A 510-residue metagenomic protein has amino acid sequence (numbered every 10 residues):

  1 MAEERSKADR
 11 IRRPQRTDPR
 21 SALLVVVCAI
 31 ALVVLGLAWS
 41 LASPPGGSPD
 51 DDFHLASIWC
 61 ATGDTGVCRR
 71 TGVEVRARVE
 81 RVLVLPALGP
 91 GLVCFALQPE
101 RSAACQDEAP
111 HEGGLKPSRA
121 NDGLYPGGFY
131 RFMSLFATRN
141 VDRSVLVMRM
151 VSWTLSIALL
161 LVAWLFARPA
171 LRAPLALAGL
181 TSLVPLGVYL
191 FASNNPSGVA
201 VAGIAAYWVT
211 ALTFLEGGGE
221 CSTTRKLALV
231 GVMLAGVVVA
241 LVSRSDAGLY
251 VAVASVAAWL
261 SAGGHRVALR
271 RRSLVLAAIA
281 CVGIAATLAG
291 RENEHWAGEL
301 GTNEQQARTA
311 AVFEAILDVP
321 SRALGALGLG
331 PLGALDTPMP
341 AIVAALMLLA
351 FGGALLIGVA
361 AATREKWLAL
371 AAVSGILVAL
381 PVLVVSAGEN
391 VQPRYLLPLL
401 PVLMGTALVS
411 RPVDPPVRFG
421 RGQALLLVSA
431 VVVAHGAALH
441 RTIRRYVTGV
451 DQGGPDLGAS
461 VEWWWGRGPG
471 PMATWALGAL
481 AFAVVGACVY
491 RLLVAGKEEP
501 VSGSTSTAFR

Functional and structural regions predicted by a protein language model:
M1-L37, R272-I279, L425-V428, A481-R510: Start-transfer (signal-anchor) and selected internal transmembrane alpha helices of multi-pass inner/ER membrane
G63-D142: Interfacial juxtamembrane loops and adjacent helix segments that form the catalytic/substrate-binding surfaces
V147-A170: Transmembrane-helix motifs of polytopic, lipid-linked glycan transferases
R168-L171, T224-L227, H265-S273, G352-V373 (+2 more regions): Membrane-interface helix-loop-helix junctions at transmembrane boundaries of multi-pass membrane enzymes, predominantly
A192-A200: Short acidic/glycine- and proline-prone juxtamembrane loop motifs at membrane-interface regions of multi-pass membrane
T210-L227, G248-A280: Perimembrane helix-loop-helix junctions
S261-A262, V267, V282-A285, E294-T309 (+1 more regions): Transmembrane helical bundles and short interhelical boundary loops of multi-pass, membrane-embedded
A268-A277, A285-V359, G458-A479: Membrane-lumen/periplasm interface segments of multi-pass, membrane-embedded glycan/lipid transferases
